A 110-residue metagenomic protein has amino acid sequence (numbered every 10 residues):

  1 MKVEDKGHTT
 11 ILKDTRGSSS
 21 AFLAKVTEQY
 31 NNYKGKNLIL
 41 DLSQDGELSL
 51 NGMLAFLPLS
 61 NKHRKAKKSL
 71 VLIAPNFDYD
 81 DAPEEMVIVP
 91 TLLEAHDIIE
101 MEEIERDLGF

Functional and structural regions predicted by a protein language model:
M1-E28, Q44: STAS-typified acidic loop motif
E4-K6, N31-G35, H63-K65: Flexible, charged surface loops at secondary-structure boundaries
L12-D14, L38-S43, L72-I73: Conserved beta-strand segments of the P-loop GTPase G domain that flank and frequently precede/overlap
L23, T27-M53: Short, glycine-/small-residue-enriched flexible loop/hinge segments at domain edges that mediate gating
L54-P58: Alpha-helical scaffolding segments of alpha/beta enzyme cores, especially the outer helices of TIM-barrel or partial
S60-A82: Short aromatic-glycine-(Arg/Gly/Cys) micro-motifs in beta-strand/loop hairpins
V87-L93: Short acidic-hydrophobic, aromatic-tinged amphipathic segments that line or gate anion-handling sites
E94-F110: A charged, well-structured terminal subsegment
